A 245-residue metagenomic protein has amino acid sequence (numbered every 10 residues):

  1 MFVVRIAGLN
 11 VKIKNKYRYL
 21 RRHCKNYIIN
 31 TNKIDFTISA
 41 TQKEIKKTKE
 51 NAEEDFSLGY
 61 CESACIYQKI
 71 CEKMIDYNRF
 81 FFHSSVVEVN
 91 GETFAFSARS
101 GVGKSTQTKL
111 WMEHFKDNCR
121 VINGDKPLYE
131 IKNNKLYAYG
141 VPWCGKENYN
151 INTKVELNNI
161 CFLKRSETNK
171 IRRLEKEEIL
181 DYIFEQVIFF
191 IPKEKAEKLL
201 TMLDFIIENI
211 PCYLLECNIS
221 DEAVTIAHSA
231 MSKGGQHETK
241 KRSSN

Functional and structural regions predicted by a protein language model:
M1-S100, L110-I122, L128-N245: A noncatalytic interaction/capping subdomain that flanks phosphate/NTP-handling catalytic cores
K104: Conserved lysine of the Walker
Q107: Hydrophobic positions on the alpha1 helix immediately C-terminal to the Walker A/P-loop
